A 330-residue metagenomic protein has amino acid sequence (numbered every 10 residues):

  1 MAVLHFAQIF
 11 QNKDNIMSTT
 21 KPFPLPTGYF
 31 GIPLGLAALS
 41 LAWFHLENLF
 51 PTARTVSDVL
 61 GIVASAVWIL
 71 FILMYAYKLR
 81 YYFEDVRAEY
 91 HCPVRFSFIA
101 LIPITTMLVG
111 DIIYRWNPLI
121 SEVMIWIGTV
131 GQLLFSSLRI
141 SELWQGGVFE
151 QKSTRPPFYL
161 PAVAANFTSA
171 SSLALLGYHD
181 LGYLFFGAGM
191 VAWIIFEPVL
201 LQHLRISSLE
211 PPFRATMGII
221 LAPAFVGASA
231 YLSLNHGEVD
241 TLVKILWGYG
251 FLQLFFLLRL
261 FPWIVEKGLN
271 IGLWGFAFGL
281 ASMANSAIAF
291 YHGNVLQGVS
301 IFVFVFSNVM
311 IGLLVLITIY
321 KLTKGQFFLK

Functional and structural regions predicted by a protein language model:
M1-I16: N-terminal amphipathic/basic-hydrophobic helices that include classical n-h-c signal peptides and signal-anchor
M17-A42, G61, F83-L108, I125-G128 (+6 more regions): Juxtamembrane helix-loop boundaries in multi-pass membrane proteins
W43-S57, D111-V123, S169-Y183, Y231-L242 (+1 more regions): Helix-coil boundary and interhelical linker segments in multi-pass alpha-helical membrane proteins
T52-I120: Membrane helical hairpin/interfacial module
V59-L70, L119-L133, D180-W193, D240-F251 (+1 more regions): Structural signature of hydrophobic alpha-helical transmembrane segments
M107, D111-L143: A generic, well-ordered mixed alpha/beta core segment in the N-terminal half of proteins
L138, S171-S172, I195-L204, V226-N235 (+1 more regions): Alpha-helical transmembrane segments in multipass membrane proteins, preferentially the mid-helix core
